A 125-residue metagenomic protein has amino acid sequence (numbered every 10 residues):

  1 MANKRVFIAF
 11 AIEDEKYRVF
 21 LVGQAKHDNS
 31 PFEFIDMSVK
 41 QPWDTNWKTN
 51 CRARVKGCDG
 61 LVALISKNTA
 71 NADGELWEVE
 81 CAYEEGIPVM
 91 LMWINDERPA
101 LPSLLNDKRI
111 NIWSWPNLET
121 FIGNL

Functional and structural regions predicted by a protein language model:
M1-G57, I87, I94-N95: Conserved N-terminal substructure of TIR/SEFIR domains
Y17, A72, R98-P102: Switch/connector loops and helix/strand junctions flanking conserved nucleotide-binding motifs in nucleotide-processing
T45-K48, L76, W115: Structural motif corresponding to alpha-helix initiation and N-cap regions
G60-A63: Inter-motif core of Ras-like GTPase G domains
K67-E85: Conserved TIR/SEFIR loop-to-helix hotspot centered on a Trp-containing motif with a nearby acidic residue
D96-N111: Glycine-rich, charge-decorated loop segments at or immediately adjacent to ligand/cofactor-binding or catalytic sites
W113-L125: C-terminal helix of von Willebrand factor
